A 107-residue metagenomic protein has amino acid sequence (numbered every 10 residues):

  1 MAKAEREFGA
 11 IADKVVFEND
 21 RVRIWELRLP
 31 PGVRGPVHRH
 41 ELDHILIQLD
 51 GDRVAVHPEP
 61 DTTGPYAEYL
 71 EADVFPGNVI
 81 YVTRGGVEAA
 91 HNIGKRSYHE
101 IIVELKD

Functional and structural regions predicted by a protein language model:
M1-I11, D107: Basic/polar N-terminal segments that are highly enriched at the extreme N-terminus, encompassing both cleavable
G9-V37, E41-L46, E100: A short glycine-rich, His/Asp/Glu-containing loop-to-beta-strand
W25, V56-P58, A89: Membrane-helix exit/interface motif
R39-A55, E59-P60: Short, conserved beta-strand element in jelly-roll/cupin
P60-R84: Short acidic-glycine-tyrosine-enriched beta hairpin
F75, T83-K106: Ligand-binding loop in jelly-roll beta-barrel domains
